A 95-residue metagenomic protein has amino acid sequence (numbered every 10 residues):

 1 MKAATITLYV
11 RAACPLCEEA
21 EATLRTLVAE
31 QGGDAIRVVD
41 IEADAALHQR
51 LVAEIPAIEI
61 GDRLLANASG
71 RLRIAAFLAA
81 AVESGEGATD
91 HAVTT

Functional and structural regions predicted by a protein language model:
M1-E30: Local sequence-structure signature of Cys/Sec-based thiol-disulfide redox active-site neighborhoods
M1-T5, E83-T95: Proteins that catalyze or organize thiol-disulfide redox chemistry and the adjacent proteostasis machinery handling
P15-L16, A46, L72: Short alpha-helical
G33-A45: Thiol-based oxidoreductase modules, predominantly thioredoxin-like and allied folds used for disulfide exchange
H48-R50: Short glycine-biased active-site loop of nucleotidyltransferases that positions the nucleotide triphosphate and helps
V52-I58: Structural micro-motif
I60-D90: Non-catalytic, surface beta->alpha helical segment in thiol-disulfide oxidoreductase systems
